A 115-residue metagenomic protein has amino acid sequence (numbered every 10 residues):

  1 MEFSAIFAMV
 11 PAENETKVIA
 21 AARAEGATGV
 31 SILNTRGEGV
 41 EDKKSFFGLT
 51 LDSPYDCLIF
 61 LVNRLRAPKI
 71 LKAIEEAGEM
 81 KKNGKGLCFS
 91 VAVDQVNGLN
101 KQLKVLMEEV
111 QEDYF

Functional and structural regions predicted by a protein language model:
M1-F115: Positively charged, small/polar-rich N-terminal and surface patches that mediate targeting and assembly and bind
